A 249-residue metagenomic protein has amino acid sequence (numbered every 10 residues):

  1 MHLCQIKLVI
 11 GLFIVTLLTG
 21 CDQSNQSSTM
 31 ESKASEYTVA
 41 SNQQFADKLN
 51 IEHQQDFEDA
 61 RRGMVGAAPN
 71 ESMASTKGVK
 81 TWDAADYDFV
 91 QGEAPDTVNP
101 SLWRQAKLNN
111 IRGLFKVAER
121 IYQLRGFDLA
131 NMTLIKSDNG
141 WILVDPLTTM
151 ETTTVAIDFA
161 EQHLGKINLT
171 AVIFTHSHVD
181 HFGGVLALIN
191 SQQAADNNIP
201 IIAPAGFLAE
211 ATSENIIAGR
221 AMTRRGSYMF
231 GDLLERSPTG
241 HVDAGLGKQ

Functional and structural regions predicted by a protein language model:
M1-V9: Bacterial N-terminal signal peptides that target proteins for export
L17-G20: C-terminal motif of bacterial Sec signal peptides marking the signal peptidase cleavage site
D22-S24: Bacterial signal peptide processing site
Q26-A106, N110: N-terminal pre-domain segments of enzymes
K107-I167: Conserved beta-strand hairpin/beta-sheet module of binuclear metal-dependent hydrolase folds, prominently
K116, G165, I202, G206-Q249: Metallo-beta-lactamase
N139-G140, E151-I202: Active-site metal-binding motif and surrounding structural segment of the metallo-beta-lactamase
P146-L147, S177, G206: Active-site metal-binding loops of divalent metal-dependent hydrolases
